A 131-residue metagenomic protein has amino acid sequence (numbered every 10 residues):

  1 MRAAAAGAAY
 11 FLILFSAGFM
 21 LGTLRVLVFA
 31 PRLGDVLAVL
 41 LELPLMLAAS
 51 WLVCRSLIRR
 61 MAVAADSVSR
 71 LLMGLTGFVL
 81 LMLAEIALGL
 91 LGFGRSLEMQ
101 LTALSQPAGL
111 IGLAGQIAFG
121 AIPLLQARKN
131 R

Functional and structural regions predicted by a protein language model:
M1-A30: N-terminal signal-anchor transmembrane alpha-helix
A6-Y10, A38, L81: Short alpha-helical transmembrane interface motifs in multi-pass membrane proteins
A17, V39-R60, T76-G77, A114-G115: Core segments of alpha-helical transmembrane spans in multipass integral membrane proteins
L24-L33, L91-A103: Membrane-interface helix termini and inter-helical loops of multi-pass transporters
V28-A48, R70: Loop-to-helix transition at the N-terminal end of transmembrane alpha-helices
V63-M99: Mid-chain, well-packed structural core segment of small domains
L101-F119: Individual transmembrane alpha-helices with interfacial aromatic-anchor signatures
A114-R131: Membrane-water interface at the C-terminal end of transmembrane alpha helices
